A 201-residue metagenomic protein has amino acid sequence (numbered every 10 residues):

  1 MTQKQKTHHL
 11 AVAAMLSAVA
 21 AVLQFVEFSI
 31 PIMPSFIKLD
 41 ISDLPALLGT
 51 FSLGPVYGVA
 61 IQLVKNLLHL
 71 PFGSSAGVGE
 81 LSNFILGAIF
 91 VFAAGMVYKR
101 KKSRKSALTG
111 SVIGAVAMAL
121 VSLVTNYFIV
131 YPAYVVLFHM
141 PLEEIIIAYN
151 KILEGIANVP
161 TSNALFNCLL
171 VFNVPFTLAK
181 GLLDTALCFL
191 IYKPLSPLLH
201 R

Functional and structural regions predicted by a protein language model:
M1-R201: Loop-helix junctions at membrane interfaces
